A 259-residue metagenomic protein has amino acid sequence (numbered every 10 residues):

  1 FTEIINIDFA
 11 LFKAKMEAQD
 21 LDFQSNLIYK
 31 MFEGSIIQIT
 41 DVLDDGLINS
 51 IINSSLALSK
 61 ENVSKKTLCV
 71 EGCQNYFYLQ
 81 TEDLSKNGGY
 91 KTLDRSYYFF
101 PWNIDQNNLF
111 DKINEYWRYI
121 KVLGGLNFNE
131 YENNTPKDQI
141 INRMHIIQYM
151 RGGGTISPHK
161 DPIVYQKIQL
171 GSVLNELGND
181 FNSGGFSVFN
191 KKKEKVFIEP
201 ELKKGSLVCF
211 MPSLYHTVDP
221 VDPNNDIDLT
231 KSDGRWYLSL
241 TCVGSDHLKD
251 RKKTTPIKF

Functional and structural regions predicted by a protein language model:
F1-G34: Fe(II)/2-oxoglutarate
I37-L43: Short amphipathic
V42, W102, I147-M150, V173 (+3 more regions): Structured loops at beta-to-helix junctions and adjacent beta-edge loops in soluble globular domains
L56-C69: Cytochrome P450 catalytic domain signature, combining two hallmark sequence patches
L79-R143: Signature of the catalytic double-stranded beta-helix
Q148-R151, I163-D180, S239-C242: Short, conserved beta-strand element in jelly-roll/cupin
I156-I163: Histidine-centered catalytic micro-motifs
L177-F259: Catalytic core of Fe(II)/2-oxoglutarate
